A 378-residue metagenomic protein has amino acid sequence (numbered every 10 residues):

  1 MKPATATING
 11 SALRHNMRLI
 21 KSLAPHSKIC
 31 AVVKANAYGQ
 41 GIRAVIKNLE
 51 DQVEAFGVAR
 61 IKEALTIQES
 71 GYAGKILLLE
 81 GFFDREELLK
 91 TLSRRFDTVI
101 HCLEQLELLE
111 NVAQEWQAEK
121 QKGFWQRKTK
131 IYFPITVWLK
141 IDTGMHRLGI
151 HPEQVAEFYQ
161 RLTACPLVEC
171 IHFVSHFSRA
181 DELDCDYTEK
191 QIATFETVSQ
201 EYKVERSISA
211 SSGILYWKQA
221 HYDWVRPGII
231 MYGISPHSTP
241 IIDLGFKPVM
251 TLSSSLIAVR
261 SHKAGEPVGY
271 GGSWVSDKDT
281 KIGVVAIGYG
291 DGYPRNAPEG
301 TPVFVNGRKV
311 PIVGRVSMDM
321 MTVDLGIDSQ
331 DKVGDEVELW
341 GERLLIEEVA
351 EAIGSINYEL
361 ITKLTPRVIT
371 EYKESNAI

Functional and structural regions predicted by a protein language model:
K2-R14, E63, F82-F83, C102-L108 (+3 more regions): Active-site anion/phosphate-binding pocket segments in diverse small-molecule metabolic enzymes
A4-I8, A12-H15, S27-T197, E201-S207 (+1 more regions): Active-site-proximal beta-alpha core segment in soluble small-molecule metabolic enzymes
L19: Solvent-exposed, charged/polar functional surfaces in cytosolic regulatory/catalytic domains
